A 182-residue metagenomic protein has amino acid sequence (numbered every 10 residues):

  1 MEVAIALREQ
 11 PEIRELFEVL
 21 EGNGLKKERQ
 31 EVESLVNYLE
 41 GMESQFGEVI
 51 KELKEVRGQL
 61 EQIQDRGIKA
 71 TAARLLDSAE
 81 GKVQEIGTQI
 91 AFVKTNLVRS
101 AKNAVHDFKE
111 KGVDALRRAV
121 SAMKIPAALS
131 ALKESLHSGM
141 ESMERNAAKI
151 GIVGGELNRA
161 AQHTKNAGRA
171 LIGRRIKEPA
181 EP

Functional and structural regions predicted by a protein language model:
M1-Q84, T88-A91: Leu/Val/Ala/Ile-rich N-terminal alpha-helices, chiefly Sec-type signal peptides and the beginnings
R57, Q64-P179: Membrane- and interface-active hydrophobic/amphipathic segments that mediate membrane binding, fusion, translocation
